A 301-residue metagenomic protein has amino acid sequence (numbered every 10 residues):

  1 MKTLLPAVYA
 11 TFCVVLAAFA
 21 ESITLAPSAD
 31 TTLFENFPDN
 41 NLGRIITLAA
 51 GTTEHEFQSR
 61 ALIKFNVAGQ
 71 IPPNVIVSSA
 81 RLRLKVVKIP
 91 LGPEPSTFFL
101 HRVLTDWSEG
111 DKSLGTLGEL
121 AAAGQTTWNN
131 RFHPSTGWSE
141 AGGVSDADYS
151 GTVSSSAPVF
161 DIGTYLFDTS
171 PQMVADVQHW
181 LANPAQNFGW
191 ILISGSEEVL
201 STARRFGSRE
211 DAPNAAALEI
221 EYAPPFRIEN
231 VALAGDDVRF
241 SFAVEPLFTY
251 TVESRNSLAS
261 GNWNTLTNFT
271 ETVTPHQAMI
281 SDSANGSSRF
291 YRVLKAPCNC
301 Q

Functional and structural regions predicted by a protein language model:
P6-A18: Bacterial N-terminal signal peptides
A20-Q70, S150, S196-E197, R209-A223: Flexible, small-residue-rich N-terminal segments that precede or flank a structured functional core
S22-A29, G163, D168-S170, V174-P225: Proprotein-processing/basic-patch segments
P27, P90-V177: Beta-strand-rich interaction/scaffold domains
E54, V86-K88, S194, F242-P246 (+1 more regions): Non-cytosolic beta-sheet module surface loops
F65, I76-I89, L218: A short beta-strand element within beta-rich, extracytoplasmic domains of secreted/secretory-pathway proteins
K85-P95, E198-L200: Extended, low-complexity, turn-rich repeat/linker tracts enriched in Gly/Pro/Ser/Thr and Asp/Glu that occur
A223-Q301: Short, composition-biased motifs enriched in small/polar/acidic residues
